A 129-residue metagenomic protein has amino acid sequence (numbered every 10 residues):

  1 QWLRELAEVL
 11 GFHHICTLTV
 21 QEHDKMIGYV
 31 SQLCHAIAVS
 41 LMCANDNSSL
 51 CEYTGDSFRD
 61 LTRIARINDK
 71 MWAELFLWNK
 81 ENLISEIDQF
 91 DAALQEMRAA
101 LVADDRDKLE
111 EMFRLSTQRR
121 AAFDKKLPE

Functional and structural regions predicted by a protein language model:
Q1-I64: Internal alpha-helical scaffold of NAD(P)-dependent oxidoreductase catalytic cores
V30-L33, S116, R120: Alpha-helical transition-metal enzyme core signature, strongest for iron centers
S49-R119: Interdomain hinge/lid region at the active-site interface of Rossmann-like NAD(P)-dependent oxidoreductases
A122-E129: Amphipathic alpha-helical coiled-coil segments
